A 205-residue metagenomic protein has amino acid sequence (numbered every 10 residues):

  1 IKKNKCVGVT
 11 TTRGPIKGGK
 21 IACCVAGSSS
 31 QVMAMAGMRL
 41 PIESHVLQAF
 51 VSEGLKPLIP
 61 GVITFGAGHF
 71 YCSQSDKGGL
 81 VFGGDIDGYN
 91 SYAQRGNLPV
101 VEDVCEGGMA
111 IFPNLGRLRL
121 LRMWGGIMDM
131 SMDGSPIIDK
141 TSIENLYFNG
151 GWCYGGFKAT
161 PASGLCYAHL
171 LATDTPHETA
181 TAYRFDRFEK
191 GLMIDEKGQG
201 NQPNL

Functional and structural regions predicted by a protein language model:
I1-V7: A conserved short coil-to-beta-strand element within the FAD-binding core of flavoproteins
K5, P15-N145, N204-L205: Active-site substrate-recognition segment that forms the wall of the catalytic cavity or substrate channel
T10-R13, R187: Disulfide-rich extracellular repeat modules and their boundaries
A67, M109-L205: C-terminal catalytic lobe of FAD-dependent flavoproteins
